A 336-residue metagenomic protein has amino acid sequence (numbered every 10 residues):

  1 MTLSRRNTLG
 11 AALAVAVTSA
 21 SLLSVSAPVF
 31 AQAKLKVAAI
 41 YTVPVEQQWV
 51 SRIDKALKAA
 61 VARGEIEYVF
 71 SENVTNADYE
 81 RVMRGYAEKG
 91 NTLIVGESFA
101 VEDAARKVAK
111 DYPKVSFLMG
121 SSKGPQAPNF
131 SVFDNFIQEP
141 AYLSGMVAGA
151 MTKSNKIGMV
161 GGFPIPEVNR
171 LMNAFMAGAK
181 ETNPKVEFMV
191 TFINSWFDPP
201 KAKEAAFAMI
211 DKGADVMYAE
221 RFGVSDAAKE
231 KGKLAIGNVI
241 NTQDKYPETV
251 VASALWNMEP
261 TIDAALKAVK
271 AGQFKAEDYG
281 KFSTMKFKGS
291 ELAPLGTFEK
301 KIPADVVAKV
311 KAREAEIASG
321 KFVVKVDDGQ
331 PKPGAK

Functional and structural regions predicted by a protein language model:
R5-G10: N-terminal export leaders
A12-S24: Bacterial N-terminal signal peptides
V25-A31: Sec/Tat signal peptide C-region and signal peptidase I cleavage site
A31-K336: A residue-level marker of the well-folded mature domains of exported/periplasmic proteins
